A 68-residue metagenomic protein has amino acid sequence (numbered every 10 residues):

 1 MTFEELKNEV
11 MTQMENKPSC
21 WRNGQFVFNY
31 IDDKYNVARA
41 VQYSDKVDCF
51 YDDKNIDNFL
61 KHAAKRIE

Functional and structural regions predicted by a protein language model:
M1-F28: N-terminal acidic leader/helix
P18-D53: Acidic, low-complexity, intrinsically disordered interaction modules
Y51-E68: Charged low-complexity stretches with an acidic bias
